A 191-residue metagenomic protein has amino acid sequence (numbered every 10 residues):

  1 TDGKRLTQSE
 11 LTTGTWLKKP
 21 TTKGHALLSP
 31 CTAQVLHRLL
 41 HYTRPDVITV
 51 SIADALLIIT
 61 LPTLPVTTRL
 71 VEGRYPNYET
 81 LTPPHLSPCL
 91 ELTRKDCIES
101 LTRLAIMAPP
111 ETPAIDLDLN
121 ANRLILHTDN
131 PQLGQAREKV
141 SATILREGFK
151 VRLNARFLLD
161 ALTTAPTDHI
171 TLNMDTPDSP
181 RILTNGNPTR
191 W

Functional and structural regions predicted by a protein language model:
T1-E10, T15-V71, H85-W191: DNA polymerase processivity clamps
N77-Y78: Specificity-determining recognition surfaces
